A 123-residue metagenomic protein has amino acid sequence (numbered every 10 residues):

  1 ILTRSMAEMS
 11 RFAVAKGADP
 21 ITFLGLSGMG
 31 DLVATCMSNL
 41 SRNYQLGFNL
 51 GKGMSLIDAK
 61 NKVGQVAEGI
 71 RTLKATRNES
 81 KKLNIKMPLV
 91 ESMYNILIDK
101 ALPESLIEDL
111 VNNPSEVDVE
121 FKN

Functional and structural regions predicted by a protein language model:
I1-S5: Substrate-binding/catalytic subdomain of NAD(P)-dependent oxidoreductase enzymes
M6, S10, V14-G28, L32-N123: NAD(P)-dependent Rossmann-like dehydrogenase/reductase catalytic/cofactor-binding core
